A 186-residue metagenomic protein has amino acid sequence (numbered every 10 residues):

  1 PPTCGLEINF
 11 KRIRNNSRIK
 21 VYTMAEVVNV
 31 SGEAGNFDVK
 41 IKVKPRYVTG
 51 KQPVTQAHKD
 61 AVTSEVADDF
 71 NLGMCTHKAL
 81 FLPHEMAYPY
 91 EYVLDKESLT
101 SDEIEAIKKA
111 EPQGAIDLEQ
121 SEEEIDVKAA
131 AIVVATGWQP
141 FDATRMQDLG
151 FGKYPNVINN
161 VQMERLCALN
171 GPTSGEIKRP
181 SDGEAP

Functional and structural regions predicted by a protein language model:
P1-P186: Residues forming the flavin
